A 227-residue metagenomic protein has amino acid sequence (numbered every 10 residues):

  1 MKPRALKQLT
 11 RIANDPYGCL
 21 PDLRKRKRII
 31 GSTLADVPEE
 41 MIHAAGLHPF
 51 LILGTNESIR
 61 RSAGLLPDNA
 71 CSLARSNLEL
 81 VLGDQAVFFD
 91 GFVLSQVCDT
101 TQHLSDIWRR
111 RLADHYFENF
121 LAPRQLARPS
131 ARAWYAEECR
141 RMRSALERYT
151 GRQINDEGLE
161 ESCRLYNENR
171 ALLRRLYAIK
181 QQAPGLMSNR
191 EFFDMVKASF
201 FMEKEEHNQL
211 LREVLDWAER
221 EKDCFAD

Functional and structural regions predicted by a protein language model:
M1-G158: Trp/Phe/Arg-rich N-terminal binding region typifying the photolyase-homology
M1-R28, R140, S144-D227: A charged, amphipathic alpha-helical module
